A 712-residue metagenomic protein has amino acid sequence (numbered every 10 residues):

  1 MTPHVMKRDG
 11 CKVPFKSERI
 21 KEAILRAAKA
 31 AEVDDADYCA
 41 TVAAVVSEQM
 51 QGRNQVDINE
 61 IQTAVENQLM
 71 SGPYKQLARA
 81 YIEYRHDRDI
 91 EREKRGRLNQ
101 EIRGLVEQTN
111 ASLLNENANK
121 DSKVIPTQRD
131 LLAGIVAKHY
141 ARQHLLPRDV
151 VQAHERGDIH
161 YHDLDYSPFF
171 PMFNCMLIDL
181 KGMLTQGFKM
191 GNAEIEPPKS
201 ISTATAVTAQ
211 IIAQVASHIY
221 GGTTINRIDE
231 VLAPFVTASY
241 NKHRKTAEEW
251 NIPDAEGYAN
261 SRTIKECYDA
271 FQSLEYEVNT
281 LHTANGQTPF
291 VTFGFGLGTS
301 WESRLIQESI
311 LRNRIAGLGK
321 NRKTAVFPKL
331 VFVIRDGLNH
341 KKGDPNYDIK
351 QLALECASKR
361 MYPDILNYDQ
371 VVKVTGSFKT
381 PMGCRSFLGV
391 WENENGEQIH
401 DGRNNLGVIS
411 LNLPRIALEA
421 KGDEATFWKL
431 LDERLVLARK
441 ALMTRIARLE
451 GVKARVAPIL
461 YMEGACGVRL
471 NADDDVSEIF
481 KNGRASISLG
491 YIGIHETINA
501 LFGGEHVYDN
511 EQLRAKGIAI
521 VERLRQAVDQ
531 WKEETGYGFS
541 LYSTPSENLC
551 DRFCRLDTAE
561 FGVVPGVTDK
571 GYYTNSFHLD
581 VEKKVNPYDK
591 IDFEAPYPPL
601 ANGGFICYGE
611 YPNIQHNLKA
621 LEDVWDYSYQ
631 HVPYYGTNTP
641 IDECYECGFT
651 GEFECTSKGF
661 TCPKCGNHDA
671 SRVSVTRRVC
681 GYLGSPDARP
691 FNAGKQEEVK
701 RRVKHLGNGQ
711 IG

Functional and structural regions predicted by a protein language model:
M1-S112, Q696-V703: Charged, amphipathic alpha-helical regulatory modules used for macromolecular assembly or allosteric control
P3, V46-M50, V291-T292, E496-L501 (+1 more regions): Short, hydrophobic beta-strand segments
K16, C655-T656, G681-Y682: Conformational switch/transducer regions in large eukaryotic molecular machines and scaffolds
A28, E275, A500, N692-V699: Metallocofactor- and cofactor-centric catalytic cores in central/energy metabolism, strongly enriched
E91, L98-G483, G504-E505, N510-H668 (+1 more regions): Conserved catalytic cores of very large enzyme subunits
E230, I487-A500, E522, R678: Contiguous, well-ordered alpha-helical segments that form the cores/surfaces of helical PPI scaffolds
G666-G712: Long insertion/accessory domains within large nucleic-acid-processing enzymes
